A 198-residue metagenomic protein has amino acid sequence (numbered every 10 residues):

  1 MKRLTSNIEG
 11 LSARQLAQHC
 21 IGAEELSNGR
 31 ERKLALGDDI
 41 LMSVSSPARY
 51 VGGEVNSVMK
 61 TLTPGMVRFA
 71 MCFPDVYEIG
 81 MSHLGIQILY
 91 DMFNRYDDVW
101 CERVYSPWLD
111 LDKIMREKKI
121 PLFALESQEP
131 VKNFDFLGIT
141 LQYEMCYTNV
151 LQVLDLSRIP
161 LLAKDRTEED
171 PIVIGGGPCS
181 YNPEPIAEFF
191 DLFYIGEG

Functional and structural regions predicted by a protein language model:
M1-S46, Y96: Helix-enriched interaction subdomains in cytosolic or periplasmic regions, typified by TIR/SEFIR signaling/NADase cores
A13, N28, G53-V58, D91: ER/secretory pathway lumenal C-terminal domains and tails of membrane proteins involved in glycoprotein biogenesis
L36-G53, D112, Q152: Short coil-to-helix leader/linker segments, especially the first N-terminal amphipathic alpha-helix with its helix
E54-P64, S127-E129: Short boundary motifs at domain starts and secondary-structure transition points
M66-R68, D170: A residue-level signal for beta-strand positions that form part of recognition/binding surfaces within mature
F69-P74, G80-D91, R95-M115, K119 (+1 more regions): Low-complexity, highly charged intrinsically disordered N-terminal segments that act as targeting/localization
V76-I79, E144-C146: Short acidic, S/G/P-rich loop/turn micro-motifs used as interaction or catalytic elements
S106-G198: Glycine-rich beta-alpha loop elements in corrinoid/cobalamin-binding modules across cobalamin-dependent enzymes
